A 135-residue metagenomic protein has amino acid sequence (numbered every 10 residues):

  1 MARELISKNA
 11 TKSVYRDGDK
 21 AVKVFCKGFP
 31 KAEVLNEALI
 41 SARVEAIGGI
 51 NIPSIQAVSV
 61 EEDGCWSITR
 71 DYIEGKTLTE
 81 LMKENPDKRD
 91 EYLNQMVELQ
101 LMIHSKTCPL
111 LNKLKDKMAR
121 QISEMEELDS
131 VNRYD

Functional and structural regions predicted by a protein language model:
M1-L5: Conserved N-terminal boundary motif of the eukaryotic protein kinase catalytic domain
S7-L35: ATP-binding glycine-rich loop module of kinase domains
C26, E45, M82: Short, flexible helix/strand-to-coil boundary loops that buttress conserved ligand/catalytic motifs in alpha/beta
I40-I50, I103: Structural motif at the C-terminus of the N-lobe alphaC helix and the adjacent alphaC-beta4 loop of the Hanks-type
S54-W66: Short beta-strand micro-motifs within the conserved protein kinase catalytic domain, predominantly in the N-lobe
D63-T77: Conserved short submotifs of the Hanks-type protein kinase catalytic core that shape the nucleotide-binding pocket
T79-K115: Conserved kinase catalytic-core helix
S105-D135: An alpha-helical support segment within catalytic cores of ATP-dependent transferases
